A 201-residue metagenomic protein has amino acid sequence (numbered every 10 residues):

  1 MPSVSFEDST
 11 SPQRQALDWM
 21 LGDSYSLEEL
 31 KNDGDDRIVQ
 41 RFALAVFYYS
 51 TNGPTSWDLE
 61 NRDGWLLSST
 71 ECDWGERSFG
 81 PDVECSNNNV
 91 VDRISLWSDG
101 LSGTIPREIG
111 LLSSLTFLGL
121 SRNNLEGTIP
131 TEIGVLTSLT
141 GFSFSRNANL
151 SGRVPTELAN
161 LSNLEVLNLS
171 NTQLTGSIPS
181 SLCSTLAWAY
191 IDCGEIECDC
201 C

Functional and structural regions predicted by a protein language model:
P2-T104, E195-E197: LRR flanking "cap" motifs
V83-C85, E108-I109, L118, L167: Leucine-rich repeat
N88-V90, G110-L115, G134-L139, N147 (+2 more regions): Leucine-rich repeat
V90-N124: Leucine-rich, hydrophobic repeat-scaffold detector
I94-L96, T116-L120, L139-F144, L164-L169 (+1 more regions): Conserved hydrophobic beta-strand positions in leucine-rich repeat
D99, N123, N147-A148, T172 (+1 more regions): Conserved "Asn-ladder"/turn position within leucine-rich repeats
S102-G110, E126-T131, S151-T156, T175-S180: The feature encodes a structural signal of leucine-rich repeats
A159-C201: Leucine-rich solenoid repeat scaffolds
